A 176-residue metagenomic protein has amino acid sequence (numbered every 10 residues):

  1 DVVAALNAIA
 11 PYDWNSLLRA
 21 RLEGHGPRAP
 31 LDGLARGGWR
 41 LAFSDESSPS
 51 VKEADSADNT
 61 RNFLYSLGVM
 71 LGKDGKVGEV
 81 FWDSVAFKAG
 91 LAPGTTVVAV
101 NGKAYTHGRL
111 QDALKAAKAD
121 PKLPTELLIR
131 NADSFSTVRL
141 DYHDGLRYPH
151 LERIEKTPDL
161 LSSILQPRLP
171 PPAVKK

Functional and structural regions predicted by a protein language model:
D1-K176: C-terminal recognition in membrane/secretory proteostasis and scaffolding
